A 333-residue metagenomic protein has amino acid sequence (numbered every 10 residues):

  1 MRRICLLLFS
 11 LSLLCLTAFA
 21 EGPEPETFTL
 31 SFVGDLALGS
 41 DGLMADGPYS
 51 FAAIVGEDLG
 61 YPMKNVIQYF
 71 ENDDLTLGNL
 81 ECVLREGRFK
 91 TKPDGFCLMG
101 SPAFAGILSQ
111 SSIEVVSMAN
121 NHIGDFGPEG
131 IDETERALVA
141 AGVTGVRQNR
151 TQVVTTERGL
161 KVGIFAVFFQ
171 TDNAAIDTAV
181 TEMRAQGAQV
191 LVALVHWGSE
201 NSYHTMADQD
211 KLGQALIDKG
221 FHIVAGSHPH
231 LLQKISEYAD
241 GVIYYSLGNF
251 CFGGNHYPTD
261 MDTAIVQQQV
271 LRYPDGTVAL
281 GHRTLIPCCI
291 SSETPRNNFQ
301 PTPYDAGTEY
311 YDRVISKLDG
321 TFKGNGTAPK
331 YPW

Functional and structural regions predicted by a protein language model:
M1-I4: Positively charged n-region of N-terminal signal peptides that target proteins for export
L6-L7, G276: General helical structural elements
L7-C15: Bacterial N-terminal signal peptides
A18: N-terminal loops that bind phosphate or other acidic moieties and the adjacent beta-alpha structural core
E21-W333: Acidic, metal/ion-coordinating pockets
